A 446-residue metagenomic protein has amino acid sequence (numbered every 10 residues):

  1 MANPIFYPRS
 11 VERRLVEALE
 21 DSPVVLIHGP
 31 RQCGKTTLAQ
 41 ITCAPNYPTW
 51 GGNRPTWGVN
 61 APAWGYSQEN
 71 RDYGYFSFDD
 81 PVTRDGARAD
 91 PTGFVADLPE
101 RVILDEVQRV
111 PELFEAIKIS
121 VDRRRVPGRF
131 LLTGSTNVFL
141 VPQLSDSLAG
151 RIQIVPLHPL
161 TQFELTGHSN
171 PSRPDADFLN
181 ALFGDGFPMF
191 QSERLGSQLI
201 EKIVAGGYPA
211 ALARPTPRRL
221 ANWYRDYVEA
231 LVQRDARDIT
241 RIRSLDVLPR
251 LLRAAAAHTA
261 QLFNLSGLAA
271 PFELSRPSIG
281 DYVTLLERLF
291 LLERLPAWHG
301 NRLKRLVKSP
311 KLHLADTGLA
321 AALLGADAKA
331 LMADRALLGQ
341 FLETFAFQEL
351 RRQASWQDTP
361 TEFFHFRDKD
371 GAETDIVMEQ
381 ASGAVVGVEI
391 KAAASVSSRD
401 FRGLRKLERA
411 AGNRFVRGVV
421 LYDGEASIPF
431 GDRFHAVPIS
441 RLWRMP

Functional and structural regions predicted by a protein language model:
A2-L19: Pre-Walker A adenine-sensing motif
I27: Hydrophobic anchor at the beta1->P-loop junction of P-loop NTPases
K35: Conserved lysine of the Walker
L38: Hydrophobic positions on the alpha1 helix immediately C-terminal to the Walker A/P-loop
F114-L132, S145-D146: Conserved catalytic/switch belt of AAA+ P-loop NTPases
N137, P142-A257, Q261: Interdomain motor-coupling "hinge/lid" segment immediately C-terminal to the ATP-binding subdomain of NTP-driven enzymes
Y208, L212-V385: Accessory nucleic acid-recognition modules appended to NTPase machines
D423-P446: Domain-level recognition of nuclease-like catalytic cores that cleave nucleotide substrates
